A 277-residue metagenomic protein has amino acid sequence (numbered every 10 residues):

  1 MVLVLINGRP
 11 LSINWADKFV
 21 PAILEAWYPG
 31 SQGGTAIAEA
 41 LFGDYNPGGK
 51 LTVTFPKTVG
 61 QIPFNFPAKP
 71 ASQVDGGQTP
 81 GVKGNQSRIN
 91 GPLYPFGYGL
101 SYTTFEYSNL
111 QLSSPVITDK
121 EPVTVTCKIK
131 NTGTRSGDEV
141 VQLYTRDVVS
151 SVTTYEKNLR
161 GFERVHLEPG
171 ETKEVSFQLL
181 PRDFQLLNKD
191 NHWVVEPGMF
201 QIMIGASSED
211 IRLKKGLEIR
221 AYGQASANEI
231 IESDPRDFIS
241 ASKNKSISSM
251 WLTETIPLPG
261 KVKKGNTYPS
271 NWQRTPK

Functional and structural regions predicted by a protein language model:
M1-V2: Hydrophobic anchor at the start of a short beta-strand that flanks the dinucleotide cofactor-binding loop
I6-D138, Y144, R164, P169 (+6 more regions): Secreted, periplasmic, or luminal enzymes acting at the cell surface/secretory milieu
P122-T124, T172-S176, R212-K214: Intrinsic-disorder/low-complexity, polar/charged segments enriched in Ser/Thr/Lys/Arg/Asp/Glu/Gln
T132-T134, V148-S150, R182-F184, E209: Short coil/turn motifs at secondary-structure junctions
T134-S151, K157-L159: Short acidic, flexible loop segments centered on an aromatic residue
S151-L187: Intrinsically disordered, low-complexity Pro/Gly/Ser/Thr-rich segments with frequent PxxP/GP/PP motifs and embedded
L180-A227: Terminal connector regions
E229-W272: Compositionally biased low-complexity segments at domain edges in trafficked proteins and select soluble regulators
